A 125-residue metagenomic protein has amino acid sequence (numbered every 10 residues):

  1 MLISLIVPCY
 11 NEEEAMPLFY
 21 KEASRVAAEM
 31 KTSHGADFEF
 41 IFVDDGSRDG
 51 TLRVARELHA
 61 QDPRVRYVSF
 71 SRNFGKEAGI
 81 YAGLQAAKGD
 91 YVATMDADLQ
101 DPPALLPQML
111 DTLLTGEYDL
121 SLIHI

Functional and structural regions predicted by a protein language model:
M1-I123: Structured catalytic core of nucleotide-sugar glycosyltransferases
